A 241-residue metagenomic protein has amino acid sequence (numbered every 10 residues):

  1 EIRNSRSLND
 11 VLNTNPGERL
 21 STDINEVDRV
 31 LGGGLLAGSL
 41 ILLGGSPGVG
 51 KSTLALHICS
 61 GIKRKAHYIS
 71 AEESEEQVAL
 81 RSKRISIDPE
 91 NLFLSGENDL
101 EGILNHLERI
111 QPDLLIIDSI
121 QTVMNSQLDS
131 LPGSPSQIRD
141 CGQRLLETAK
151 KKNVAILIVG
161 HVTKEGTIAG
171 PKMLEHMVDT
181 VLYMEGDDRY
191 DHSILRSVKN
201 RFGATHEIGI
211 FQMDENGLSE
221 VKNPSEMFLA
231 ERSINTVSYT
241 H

Functional and structural regions predicted by a protein language model:
E1-G44, K65: Detector for small/aliphatic-rich hydrophobic stretches
G17-I24, A71-E72, L131, P135-I138 (+1 more regions): Conserved phosphate/pyrophosphate-binding and hydrolysis machinery centered on Walker-type P-loop NTPases, extending
V30, V78, D118, G160 (+1 more regions): Residue-level signature of catalytic and energy-coupling elements of molecular machines, predominantly ATP/GTP-dependent
G38, S46-V49, T53-R144: Conserved inter-motif catalytic segment of the P-loop NTP-binding fold
I103, Q137-C141, K150, V154 (+1 more regions): Catalytic, metal-anchored helix/loop core of enzyme active sites in primary metabolism
L146-S233: Phosphate-binding/switch region of NTP-binding enzymes
T240-H241: Conserved small/polar residues in nucleotide/adenosyl-binding loops
